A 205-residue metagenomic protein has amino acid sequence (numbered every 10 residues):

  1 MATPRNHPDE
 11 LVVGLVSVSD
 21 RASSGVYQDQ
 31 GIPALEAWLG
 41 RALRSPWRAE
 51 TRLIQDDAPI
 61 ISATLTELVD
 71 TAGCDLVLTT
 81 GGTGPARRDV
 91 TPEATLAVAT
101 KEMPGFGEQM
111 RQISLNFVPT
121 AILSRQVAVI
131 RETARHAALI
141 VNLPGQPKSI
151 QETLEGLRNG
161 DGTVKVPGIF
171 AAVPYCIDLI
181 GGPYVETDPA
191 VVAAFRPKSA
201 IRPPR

Functional and structural regions predicted by a protein language model:
M1-R205: Non-catalytic beta/alpha edge segments that cap or flank active sites
